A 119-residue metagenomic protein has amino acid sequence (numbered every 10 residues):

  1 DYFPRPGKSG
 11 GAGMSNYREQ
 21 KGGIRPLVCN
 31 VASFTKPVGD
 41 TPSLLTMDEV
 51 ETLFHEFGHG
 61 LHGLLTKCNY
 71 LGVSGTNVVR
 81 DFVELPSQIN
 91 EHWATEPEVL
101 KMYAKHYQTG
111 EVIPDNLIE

Functional and structural regions predicted by a protein language model:
D1-E119: Cation-handling catalytic/transport regions enriched in His/Asp/Glu
